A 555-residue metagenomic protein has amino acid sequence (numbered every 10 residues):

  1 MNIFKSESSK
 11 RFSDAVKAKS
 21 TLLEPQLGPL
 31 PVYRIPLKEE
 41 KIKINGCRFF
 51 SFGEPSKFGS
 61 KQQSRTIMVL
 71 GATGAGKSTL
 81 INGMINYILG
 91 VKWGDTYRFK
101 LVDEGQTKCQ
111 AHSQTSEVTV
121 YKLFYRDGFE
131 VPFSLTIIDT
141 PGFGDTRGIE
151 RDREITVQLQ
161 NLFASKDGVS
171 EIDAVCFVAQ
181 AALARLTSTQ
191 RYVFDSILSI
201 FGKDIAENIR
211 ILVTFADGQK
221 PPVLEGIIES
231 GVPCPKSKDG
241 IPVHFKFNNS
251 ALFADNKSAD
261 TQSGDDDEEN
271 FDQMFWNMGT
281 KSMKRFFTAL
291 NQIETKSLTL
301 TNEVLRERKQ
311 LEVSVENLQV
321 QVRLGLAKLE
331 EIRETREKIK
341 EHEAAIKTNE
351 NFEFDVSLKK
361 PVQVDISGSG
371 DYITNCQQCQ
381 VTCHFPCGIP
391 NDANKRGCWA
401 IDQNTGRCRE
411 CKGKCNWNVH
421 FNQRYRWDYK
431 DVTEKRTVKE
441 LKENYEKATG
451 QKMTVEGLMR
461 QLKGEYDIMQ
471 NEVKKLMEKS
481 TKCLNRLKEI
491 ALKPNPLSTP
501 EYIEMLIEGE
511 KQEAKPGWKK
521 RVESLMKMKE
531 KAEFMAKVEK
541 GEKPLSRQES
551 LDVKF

Functional and structural regions predicted by a protein language model:
M1-F555: Conserved GTPase G-domain substructure that encodes guanine base recognition and part of the catalytic core, centered
